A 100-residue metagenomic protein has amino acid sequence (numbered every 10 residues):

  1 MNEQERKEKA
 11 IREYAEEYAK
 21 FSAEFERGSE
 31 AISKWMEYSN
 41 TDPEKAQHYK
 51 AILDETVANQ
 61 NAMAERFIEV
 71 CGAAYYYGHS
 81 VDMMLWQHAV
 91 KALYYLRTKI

Functional and structural regions predicted by a protein language model:
M1-E26: Short, charge/polar-rich alpha-helical segments
E3-R6, A31, Y38, D42: Amphipathic, alpha-helical segments enriched in basic
Q4, K9-I11, M36, Q47 (+1 more regions): Residue-level detector of intrinsically disordered/flexible regions characterized by low predicted structural confidence
K9, E30, A51: Short, well-structured alpha-helical interface segments that form or flank functional binding sites
E16, K20, R27, A31-K34 (+2 more regions): Extended alpha-helical scaffolds
S33, N40-L96: Acidic, low-complexity, intrinsically disordered interaction modules
K99-I100: Short acidic DE-rich linear segments
